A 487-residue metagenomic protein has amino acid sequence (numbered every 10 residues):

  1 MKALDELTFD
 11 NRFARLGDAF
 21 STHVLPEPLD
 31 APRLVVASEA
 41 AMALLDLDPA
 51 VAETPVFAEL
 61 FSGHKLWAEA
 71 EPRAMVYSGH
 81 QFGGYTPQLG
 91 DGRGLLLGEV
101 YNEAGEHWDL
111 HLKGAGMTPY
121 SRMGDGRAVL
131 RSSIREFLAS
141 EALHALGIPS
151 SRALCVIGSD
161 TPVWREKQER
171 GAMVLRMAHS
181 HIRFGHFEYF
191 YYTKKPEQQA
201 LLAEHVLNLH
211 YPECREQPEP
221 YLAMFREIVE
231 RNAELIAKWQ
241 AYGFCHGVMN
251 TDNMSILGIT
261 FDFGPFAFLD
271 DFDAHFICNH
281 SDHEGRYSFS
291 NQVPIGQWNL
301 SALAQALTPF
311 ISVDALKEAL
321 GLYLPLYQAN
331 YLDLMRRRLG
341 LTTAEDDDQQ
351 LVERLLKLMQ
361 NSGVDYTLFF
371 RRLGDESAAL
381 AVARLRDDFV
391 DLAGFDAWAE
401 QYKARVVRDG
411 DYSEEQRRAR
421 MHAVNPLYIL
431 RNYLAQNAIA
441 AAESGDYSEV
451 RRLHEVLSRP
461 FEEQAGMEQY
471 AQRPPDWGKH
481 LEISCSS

Functional and structural regions predicted by a protein language model:
M1-L7, G17-T22, G98-E106, Y120 (+6 more regions): Phosphate-binding glycine-rich loops and adjacent basic patches that engage nucleotide phosphates, nucleic-acid
M1-Y77, C278, H283-S487: Regulatory N- and C-terminal appendages and interdomain linkers associated with kinase/kinase-like NTP transferase
L7-R15, L112, G116, G126 (+4 more regions): N-proximal short alpha-helices
L25-P26, D125-R127, L222-A223: Short, contiguous strand/loop micro-motifs
A31-L34, E39-F57, S62-E216, L257-I259 (+6 more regions): Conserved ATP-binding subdomain of kinase catalytic cores across diverse folds
S133, P162-H246, I256-E353, K357: ATP-dependent phospho-/nucleotidyl transfer catalytic cores
D252: Conserved protein-kinase catalytic-loop position immediately C-terminal to the HRD catalytic Asp
